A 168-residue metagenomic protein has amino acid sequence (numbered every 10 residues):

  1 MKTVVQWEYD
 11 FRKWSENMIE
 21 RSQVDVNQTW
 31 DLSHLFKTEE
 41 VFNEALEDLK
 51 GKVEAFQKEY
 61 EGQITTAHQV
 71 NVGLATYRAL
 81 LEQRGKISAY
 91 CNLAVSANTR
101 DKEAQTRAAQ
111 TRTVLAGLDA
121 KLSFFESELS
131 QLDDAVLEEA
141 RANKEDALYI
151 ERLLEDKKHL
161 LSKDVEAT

Functional and structural regions predicted by a protein language model:
V5-T168: A well-structured
